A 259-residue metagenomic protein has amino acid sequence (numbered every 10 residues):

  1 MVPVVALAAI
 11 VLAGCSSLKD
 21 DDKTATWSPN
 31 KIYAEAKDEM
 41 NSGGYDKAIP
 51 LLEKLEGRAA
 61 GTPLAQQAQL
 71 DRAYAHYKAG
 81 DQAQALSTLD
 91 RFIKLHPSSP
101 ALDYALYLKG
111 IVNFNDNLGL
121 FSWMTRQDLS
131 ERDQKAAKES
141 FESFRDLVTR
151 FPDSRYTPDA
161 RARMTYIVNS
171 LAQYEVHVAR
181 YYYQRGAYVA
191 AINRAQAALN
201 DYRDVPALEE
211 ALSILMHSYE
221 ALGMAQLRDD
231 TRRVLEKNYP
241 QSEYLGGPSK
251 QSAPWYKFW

Functional and structural regions predicted by a protein language model:
M1-C15: Sec-dependent bacterial lipoprotein signal peptides
G14-W259: Acidic, polar-rich low-complexity tracts and alpha-helical solenoid repeat scaffolds
